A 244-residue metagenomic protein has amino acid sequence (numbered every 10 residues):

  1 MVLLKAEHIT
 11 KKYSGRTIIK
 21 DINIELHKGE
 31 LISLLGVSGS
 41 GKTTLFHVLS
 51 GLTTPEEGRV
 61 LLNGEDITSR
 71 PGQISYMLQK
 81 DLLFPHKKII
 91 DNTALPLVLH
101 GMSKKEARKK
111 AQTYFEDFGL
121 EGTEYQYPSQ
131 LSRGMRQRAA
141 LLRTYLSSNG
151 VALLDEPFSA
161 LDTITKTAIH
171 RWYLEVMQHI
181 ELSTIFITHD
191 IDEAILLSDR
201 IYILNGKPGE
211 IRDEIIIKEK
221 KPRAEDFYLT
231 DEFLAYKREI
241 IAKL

Functional and structural regions predicted by a protein language model:
L35-V37: The feature captures the beta-strand-to-loop junction immediately N-terminal to the Walker
S50: Helix-to-loop junction immediately C-terminal to a conserved catalytic motif
G58-R70, K110: Conserved ABC transporter NBD signature motif
I90-V98, R108, I216: Short helical segment in ABC ATPase nucleotide-binding domains corresponding to the A-loop/adjacent helical element
K104, R108, Y114-S132: Conserved ABC nucleotide-binding domain
Q126-S129, R143, S147: Conserved signature/switch motifs of ABC ATPase nucleotide-binding domains
A152-D155: Catalytic Walker B motif of ABC-type/P-loop ATPase nucleotide-binding domains
